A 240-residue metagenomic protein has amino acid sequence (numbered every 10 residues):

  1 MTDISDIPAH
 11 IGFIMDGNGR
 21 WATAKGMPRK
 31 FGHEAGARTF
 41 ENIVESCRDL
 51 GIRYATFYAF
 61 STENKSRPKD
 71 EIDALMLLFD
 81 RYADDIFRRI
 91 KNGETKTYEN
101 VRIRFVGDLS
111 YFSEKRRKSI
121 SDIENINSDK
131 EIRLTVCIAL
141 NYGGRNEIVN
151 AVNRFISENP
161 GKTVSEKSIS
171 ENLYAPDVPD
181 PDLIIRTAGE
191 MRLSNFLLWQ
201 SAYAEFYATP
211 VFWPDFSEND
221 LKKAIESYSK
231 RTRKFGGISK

Functional and structural regions predicted by a protein language model:
M1-K240: Flexible, compositionally biased loop and terminal segments
